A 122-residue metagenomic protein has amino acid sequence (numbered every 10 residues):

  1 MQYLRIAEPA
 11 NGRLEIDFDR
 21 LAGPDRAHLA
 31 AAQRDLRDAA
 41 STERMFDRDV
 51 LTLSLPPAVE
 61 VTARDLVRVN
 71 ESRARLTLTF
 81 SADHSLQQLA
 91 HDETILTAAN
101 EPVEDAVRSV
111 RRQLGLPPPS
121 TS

Functional and structural regions predicted by a protein language model:
M1-R37, V69-S122: C-terminal amphipathic alpha-helix
S41-R68, D83, P117, T121-S122: Short, solvent-exposed, charged loop/turn and helix-capping segments that join or cap alpha-helices on peripheral
